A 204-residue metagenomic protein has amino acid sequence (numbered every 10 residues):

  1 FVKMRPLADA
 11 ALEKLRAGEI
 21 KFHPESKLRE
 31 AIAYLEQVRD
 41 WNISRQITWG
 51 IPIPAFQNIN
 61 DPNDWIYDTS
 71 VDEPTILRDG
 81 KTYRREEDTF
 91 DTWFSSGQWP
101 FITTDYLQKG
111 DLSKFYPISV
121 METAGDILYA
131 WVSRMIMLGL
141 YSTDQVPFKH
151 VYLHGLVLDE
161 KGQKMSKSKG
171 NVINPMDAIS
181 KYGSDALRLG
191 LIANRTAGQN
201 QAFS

Functional and structural regions predicted by a protein language model:
F1-S204: Structured secondary-structure scaffolds
